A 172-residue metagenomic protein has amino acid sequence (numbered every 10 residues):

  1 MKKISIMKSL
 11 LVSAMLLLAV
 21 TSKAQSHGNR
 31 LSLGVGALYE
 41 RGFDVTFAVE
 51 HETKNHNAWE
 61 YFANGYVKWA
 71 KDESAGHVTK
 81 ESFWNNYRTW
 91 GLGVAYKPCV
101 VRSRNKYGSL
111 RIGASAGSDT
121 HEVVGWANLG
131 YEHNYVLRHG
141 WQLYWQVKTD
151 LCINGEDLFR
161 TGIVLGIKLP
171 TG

Functional and structural regions predicted by a protein language model:
M1-G28, T171-G172: Cleavable N-terminal export/targeting peptides
I6-M7, V12, G34, V101 (+1 more regions): General helical structural elements
A19-V20, D72-E73, E156: Alpha-helix boundary/interfacial micro-motifs
K23-K71, G162-V164, K168-G172: Short glycine/proline- and aromatic-enriched beta-strand/turn motifs that initiate or cap beta-hairpins
L33-T46, N86-R88, S115-A127, L151-R160: Solvent-exposed loop/turn segments connecting transmembrane beta-strands in outer-membrane beta-barrel proteins
E50-L143, L169: Gram-negative (and chloroplast) outer-membrane scaffold detector with strong preference for beta-barrel transmembrane
Q146-V147: Internal, hydrophobic beta-strand segments that form the core of beta-sheet-rich folds
